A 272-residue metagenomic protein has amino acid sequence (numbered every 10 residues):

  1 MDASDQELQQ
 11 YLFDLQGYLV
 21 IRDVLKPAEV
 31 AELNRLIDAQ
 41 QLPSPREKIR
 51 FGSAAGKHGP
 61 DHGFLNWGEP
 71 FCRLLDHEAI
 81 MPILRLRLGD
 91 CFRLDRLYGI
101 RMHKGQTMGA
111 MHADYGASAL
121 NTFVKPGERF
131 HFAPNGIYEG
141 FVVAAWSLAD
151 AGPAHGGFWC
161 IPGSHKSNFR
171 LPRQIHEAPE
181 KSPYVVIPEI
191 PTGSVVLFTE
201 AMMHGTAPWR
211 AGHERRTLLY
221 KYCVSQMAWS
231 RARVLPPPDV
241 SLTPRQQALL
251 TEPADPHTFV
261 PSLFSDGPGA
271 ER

Functional and structural regions predicted by a protein language model:
M1-Q16, R22-P126: Non-heme Fe(II)-dependent double-stranded beta-helix
L8, R46-I49, L171-I175, V186 (+2 more regions): Non-heme Fe(II)/2-oxoglutarate
L97-G99, A144-W146, L218-Y222: A structural signal for short, well-ordered beta-strand segments
T107-A113, L120-F123, A154-C160, F169-R173 (+2 more regions): A short secondary-structure junction signal
D114, A119-E128, R173-Y184, R233-P238: Short, surface-exposed loop/helix-turn segments at secondary-structure junctions that function as lids/hinges flanking
A117, G152, S167, V224-Q226: Feature marks short, surface-exposed loop/turn motifs that line or immediately flank catalytic pockets and channel
E128, I137-A207: Double-stranded beta-helix
